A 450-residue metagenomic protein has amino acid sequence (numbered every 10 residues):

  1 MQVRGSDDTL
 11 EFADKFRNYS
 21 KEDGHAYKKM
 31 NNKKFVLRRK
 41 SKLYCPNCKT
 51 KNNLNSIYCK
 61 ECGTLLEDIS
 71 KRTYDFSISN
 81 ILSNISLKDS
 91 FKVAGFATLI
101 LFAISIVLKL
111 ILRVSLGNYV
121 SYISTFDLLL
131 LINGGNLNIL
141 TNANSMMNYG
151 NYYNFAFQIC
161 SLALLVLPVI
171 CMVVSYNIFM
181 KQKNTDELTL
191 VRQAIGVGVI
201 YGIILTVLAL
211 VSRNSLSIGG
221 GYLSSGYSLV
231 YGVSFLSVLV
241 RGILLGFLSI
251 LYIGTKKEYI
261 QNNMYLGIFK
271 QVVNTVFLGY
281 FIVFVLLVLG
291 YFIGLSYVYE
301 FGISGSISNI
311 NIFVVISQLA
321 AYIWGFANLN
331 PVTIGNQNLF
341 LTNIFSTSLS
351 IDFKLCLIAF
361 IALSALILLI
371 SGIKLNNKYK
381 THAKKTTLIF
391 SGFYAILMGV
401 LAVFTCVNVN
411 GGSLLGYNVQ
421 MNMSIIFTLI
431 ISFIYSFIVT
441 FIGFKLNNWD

Functional and structural regions predicted by a protein language model:
M1-R72: Cys/His-rich metal-coordination motifs, chiefly Zn-binding "fingers/knuckles"
R38-K42, K51-G95, I253-V272, S304-I307: N-terminal juxtamembrane cytosolic/stromal segments of multi-pass membrane proteins
S79-I106, T185-V199, Y265-F284, K380-G392: Alpha-helical transmembrane segments and their helix-start/interface "positive-inside/aromatic belt" motifs in integral
N84-A97, Y152-N184, R241-Q261, L355-K380 (+1 more regions): Transmembrane alpha-helical segments in integral membrane proteins
S86-V166, V211-V233, Y291-A359, A402-I431: Long, glycine/tryptophan/cysteine-rich extracytoplasmic
F102-I106, L110, V114, V169-V173 (+13 more regions): Transmembrane alpha-helical segments of multi-pass membrane transport proteins and ion-pumping complexes
K181-I260, S296-S306, N377-D450: Alpha-helical transmembrane segments of multi-pass integral membrane proteins, characterized by long hydrophobic
V315-L319, A327-N330, N343-T381, T387-F390 (+2 more regions): Hydrophobic multi-pass inner-membrane translocation pores used for secretion and envelope-lipid/glycan export
